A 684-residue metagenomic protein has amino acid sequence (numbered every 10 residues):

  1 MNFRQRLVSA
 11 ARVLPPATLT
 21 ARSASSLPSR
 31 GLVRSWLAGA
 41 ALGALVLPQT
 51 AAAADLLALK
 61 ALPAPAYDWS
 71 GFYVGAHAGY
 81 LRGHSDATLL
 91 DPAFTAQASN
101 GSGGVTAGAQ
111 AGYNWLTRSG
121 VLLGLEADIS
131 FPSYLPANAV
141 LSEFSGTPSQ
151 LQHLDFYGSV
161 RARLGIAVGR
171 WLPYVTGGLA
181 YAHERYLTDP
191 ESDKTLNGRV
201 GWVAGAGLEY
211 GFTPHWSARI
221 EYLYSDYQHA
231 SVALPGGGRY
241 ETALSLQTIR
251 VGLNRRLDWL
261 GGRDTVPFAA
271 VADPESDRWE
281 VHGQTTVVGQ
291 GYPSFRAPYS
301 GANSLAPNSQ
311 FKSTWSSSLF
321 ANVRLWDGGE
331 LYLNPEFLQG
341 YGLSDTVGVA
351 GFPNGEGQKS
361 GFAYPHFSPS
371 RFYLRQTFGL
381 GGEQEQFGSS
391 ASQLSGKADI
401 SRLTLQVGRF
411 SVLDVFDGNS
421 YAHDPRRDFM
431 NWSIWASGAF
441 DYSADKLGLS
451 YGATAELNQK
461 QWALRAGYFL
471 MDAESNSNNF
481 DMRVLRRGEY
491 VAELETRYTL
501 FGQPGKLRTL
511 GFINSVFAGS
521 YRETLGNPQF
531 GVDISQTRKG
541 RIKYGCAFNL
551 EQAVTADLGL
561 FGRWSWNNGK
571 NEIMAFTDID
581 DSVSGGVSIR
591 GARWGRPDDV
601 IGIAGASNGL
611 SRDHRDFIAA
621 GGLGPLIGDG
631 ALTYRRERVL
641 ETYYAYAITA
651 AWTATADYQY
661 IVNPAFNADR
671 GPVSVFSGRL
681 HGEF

Functional and structural regions predicted by a protein language model:
N2-F3, W36-G39, G43-D277, V281 (+8 more regions): Gram-negative outer-membrane beta-barrel domains
A51-F72, R256-Q284, G291-S294, S300-N308 (+8 more regions): Outer-membrane beta-barrel biogenesis signature
S70, G101-A107, L154-G158, K194-W202 (+12 more regions): Residues that define the transmembrane beta-barrel architecture of outer-membrane proteins
A78-H84, W115, I129-L135, V168 (+15 more regions): Transmembrane beta-strands of outer-membrane beta-barrel pores
D86-A93, A137-S145, R185-D193, A230-G237 (+10 more regions): Outer-membrane beta-barrel translocator domains and adjoining extracellular loop/strand segments of Gram-negative
S119-V121, R170-P173, F212-A218, L260-R263 (+9 more regions): Repeated loop/turn-to-beta-strand initiation elements of outer-membrane beta-barrel proteins
P190-E191, V347-Y364, E383-E493, V532 (+1 more regions): Surface-exposed coil loops of outer-membrane beta-barrel proteins
V200-D258, E493-T496, L510-G540, F561-R563 (+2 more regions): Outer membrane beta-barrel transmembrane domains
